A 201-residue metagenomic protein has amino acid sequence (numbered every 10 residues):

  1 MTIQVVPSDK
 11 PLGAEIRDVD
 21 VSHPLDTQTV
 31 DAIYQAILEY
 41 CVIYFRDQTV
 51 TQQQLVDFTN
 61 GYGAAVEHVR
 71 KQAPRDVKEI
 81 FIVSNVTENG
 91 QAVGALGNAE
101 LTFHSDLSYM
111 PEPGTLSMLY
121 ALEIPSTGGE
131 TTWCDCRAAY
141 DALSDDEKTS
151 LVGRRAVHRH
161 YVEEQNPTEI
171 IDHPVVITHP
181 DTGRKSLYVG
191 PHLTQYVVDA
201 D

Functional and structural regions predicted by a protein language model:
T2-D201: Non-heme Fe(II) oxygenase catalytic core, chiefly the N-lobe of the double-stranded beta-helix
